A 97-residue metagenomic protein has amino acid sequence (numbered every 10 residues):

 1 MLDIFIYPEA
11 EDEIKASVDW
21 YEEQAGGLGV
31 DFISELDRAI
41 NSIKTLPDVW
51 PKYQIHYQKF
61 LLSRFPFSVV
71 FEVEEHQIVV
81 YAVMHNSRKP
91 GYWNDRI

Functional and structural regions predicted by a protein language model:
M1-I33: Arg/Lys-rich, positively charged N-terminal/basic patches that mediate binding to nucleic acids
E9, F32, V49, V83 (+1 more regions): Catalytic cores of transferase enzymes with a strong primary signal for eukaryotic protein kinases
R38, T45-I78: Basic/aromatic recognition patch in beta-strand/loop cores that engages polyanionic ligands
S68, E72-I97: Enriched for short, Lys/Arg-rich terminal
